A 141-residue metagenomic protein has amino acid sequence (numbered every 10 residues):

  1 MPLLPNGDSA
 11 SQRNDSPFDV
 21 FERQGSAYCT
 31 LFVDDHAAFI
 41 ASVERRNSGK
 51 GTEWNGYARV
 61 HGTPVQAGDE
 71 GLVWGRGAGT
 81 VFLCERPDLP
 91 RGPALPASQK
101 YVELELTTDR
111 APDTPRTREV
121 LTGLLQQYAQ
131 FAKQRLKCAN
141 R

Functional and structural regions predicted by a protein language model:
M1-L136, N140-R141: A small/polar (G/S/T-enriched), proline-flanked helix-loop surface module common in exported/cell-envelope proteins
